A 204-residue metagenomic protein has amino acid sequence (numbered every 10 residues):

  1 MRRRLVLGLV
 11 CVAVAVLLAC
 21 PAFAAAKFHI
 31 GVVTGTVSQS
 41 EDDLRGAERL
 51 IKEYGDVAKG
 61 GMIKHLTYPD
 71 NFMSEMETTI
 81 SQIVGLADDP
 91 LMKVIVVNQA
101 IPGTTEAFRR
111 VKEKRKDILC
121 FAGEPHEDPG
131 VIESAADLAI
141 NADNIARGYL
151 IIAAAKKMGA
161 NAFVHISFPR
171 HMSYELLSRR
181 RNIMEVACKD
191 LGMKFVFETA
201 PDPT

Functional and structural regions predicted by a protein language model:
M1-L9: Bacterial N-terminal signal peptides that target proteins for export
G8-A19: Bacterial N-terminal signal peptides
C20-A24: Sec/Tat signal peptide C-region and signal peptidase I cleavage site
K27-Y54, G61-I80, L86, V96-P102 (+1 more regions): Extracytoplasmic "Venus flytrap"
V33-V37, V97-I101, A122-H126, I166-R170 (+1 more regions): Active-site-proximal beta-strand/loop segments in catalytic clefts of secreted hydrolases
A47, A146-A200: An alpha-beta-alpha
V97-R115, T204: Hydrophobic alpha-helical
E113-A139: Flexible loop/hinge segments that line or gate small-molecule binding clefts
